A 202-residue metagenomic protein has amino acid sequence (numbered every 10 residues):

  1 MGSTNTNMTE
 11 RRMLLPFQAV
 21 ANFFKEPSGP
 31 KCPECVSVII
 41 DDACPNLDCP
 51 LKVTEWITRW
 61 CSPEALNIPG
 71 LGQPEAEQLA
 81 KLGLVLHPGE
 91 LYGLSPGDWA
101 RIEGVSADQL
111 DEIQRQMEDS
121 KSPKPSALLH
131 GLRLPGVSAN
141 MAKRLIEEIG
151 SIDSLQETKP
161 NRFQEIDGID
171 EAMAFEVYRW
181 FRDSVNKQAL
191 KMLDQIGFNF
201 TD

Functional and structural regions predicted by a protein language model:
M1-G2: OB-fold and OB-like beta-barrel modules that bind single-stranded nucleic acids
T9, L14-D202: Accessory alpha-helical DNA-binding modules that contact the DNA backbone or grooves
